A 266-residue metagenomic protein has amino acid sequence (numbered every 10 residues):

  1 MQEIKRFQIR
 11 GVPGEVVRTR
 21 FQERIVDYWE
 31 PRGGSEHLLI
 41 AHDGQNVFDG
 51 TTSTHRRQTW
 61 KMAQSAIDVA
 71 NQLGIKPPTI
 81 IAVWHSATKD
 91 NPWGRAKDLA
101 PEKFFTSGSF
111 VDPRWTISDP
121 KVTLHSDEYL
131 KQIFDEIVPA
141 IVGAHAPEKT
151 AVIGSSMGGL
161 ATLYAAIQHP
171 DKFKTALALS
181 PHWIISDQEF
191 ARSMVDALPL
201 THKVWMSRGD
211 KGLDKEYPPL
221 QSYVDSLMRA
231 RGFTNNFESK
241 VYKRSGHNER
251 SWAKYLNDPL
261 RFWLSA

Functional and structural regions predicted by a protein language model:
M1-A266: Non-catalytic cap/lid and distal C-terminal segments of serine-dependent acyl enzymes
